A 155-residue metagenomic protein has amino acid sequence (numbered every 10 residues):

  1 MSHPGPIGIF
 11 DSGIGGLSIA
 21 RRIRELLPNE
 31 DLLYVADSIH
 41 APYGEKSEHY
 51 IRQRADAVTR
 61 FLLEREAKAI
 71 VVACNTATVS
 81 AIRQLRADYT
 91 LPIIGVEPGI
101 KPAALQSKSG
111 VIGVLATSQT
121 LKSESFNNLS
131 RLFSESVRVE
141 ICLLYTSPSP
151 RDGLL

Functional and structural regions predicted by a protein language model:
S2-V58, T120-S147: N-terminal glycine-rich anion-binding loop in soluble enzyme alpha/beta folds
I9, Y34, V72, G95 (+2 more regions): Structural beta-sheet core signal
E66-I70: Short acidic/histidine-rich motifs immediately flanking catalytic phosphotransfer sites in two-component signaling
V71, A77-G110, L115: Glycine/small-residue-rich loop that forms an oxyanion/phosphate-binding "nest" at active or ligand-binding sites
K108-V111, L132-S134, R151: Bacterial carbohydrate/catabolite-sensing allosteric modules
Y145-L155: Single conserved hydrophobic/aromatic residue that forms the stacking wall/gate of nucleotide- or nucleobase-binding
